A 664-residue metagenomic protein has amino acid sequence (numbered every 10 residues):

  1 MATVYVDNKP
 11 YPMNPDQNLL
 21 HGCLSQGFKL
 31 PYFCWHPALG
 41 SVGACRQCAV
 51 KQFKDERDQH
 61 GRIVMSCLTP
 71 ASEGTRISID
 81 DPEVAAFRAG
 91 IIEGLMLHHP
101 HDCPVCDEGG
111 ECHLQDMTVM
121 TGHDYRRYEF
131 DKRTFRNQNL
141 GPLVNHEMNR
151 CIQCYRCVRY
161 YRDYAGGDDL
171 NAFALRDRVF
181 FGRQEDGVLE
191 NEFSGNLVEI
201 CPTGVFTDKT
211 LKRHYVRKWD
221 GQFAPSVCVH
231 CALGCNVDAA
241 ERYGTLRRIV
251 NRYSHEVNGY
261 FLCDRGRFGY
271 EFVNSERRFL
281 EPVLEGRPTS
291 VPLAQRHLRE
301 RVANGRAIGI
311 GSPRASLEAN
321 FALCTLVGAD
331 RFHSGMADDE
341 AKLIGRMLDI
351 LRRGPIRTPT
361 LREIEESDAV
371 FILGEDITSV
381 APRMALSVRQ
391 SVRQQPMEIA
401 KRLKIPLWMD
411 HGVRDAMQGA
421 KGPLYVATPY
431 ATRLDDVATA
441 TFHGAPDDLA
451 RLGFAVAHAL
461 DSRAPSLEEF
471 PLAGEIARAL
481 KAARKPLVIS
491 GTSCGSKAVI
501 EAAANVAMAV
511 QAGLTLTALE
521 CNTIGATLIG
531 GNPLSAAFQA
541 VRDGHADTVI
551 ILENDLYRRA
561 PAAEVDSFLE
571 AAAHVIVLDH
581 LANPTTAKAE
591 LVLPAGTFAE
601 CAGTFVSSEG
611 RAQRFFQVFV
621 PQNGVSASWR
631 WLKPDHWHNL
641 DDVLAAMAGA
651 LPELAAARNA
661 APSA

Functional and structural regions predicted by a protein language model:
M1-L24, Y32, H36, C45 (+4 more regions): N-terminal export/assembly segments and adjacent metallocofactor-ligating motifs of anaerobic energy-metabolism
S25-Q26, V506: Short alpha-helical scaffold segments that flank and stabilize functional sites
L39-G40: AMP-binding (ANL) adenylation modules
S66-P70: Structured interaction patches on ligand/partner-binding surfaces of diverse proteins
L326, M336-A661: Non-catalytic alpha/beta scaffold blocks inside enzyme catalytic domains
